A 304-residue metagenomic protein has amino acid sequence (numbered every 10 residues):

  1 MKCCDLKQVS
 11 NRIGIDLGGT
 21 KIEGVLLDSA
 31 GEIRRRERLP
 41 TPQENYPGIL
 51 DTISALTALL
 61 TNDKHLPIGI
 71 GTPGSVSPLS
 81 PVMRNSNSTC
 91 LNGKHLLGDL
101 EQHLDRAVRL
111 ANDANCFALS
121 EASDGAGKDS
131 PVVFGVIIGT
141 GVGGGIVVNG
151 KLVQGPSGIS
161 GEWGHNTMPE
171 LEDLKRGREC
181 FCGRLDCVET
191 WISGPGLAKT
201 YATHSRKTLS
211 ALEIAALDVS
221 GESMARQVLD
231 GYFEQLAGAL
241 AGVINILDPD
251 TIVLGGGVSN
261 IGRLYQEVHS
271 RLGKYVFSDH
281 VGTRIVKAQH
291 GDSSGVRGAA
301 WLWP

Functional and structural regions predicted by a protein language model:
M1-P67, V76-S80, G98-V108, E121-S130 (+1 more regions): ATP-binding/phosphotransfer module of carbohydrate and carboxylate kinases, centering on a glycine-rich
D16, G69-P73, A111, G135-G141 (+1 more regions): Short beta-strand segments
K21-I22, C116, G143-G145: Short glycine/serine/threonine-rich phosphate/pyrophosphate-binding segments that cradle anionic phosphate groups
R36-R38, S86, G155: Residue-level detector of high-confidence beta-strand sites
L39-P40, C90, I159: A generic structural motif
P81-G93: A charged helix-plus-loop insertion that forms the helical arch/lid used to bind and gate nucleic-acid substrates
L110-A114, A118: Short loop/edge segments at beta-strand edges and connector loops that shape dinucleotide/nucleotide cofactor-binding
S130-E189: Glycine-rich phosphate-binding loop of actin/hexokinase-like ATP-binding domains
